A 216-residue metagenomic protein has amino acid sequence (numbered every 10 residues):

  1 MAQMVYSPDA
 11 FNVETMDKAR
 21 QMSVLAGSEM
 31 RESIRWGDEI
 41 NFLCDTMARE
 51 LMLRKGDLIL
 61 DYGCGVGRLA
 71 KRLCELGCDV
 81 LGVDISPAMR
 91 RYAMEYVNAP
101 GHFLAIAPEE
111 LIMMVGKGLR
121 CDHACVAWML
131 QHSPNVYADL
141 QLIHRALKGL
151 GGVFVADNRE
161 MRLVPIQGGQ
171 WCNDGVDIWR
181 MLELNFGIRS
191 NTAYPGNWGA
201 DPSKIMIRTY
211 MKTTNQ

Functional and structural regions predicted by a protein language model:
M1-M52: Conserved class I S-adenosyl-L-methionine
G56-G65: Conserved class I S-adenosyl-L-methionine
V66-R68, R72-E110: Class I SAM-dependent methyltransferase SAM/SAH-binding core
M114-A124: A short acidic, Gly/Pro-enriched loop at the edge of an enzyme's catalytic core that lines a small-molecule cofactor
H123-N135: A short SAM/SAH-binding and catalytic strip from SAM-dependent methyltransferases
A138-L150: A short glycine-rich, Lys/Arg-flanked "PGG" loop and its adjoining helix->strand segment in the class I
L150-R159: Conserved beta-strand signature within the Rossmann-like core of class I S-adenosyl-L-methionine
M161-I178: Acceptor-substrate binding/catalytic loop of class I
